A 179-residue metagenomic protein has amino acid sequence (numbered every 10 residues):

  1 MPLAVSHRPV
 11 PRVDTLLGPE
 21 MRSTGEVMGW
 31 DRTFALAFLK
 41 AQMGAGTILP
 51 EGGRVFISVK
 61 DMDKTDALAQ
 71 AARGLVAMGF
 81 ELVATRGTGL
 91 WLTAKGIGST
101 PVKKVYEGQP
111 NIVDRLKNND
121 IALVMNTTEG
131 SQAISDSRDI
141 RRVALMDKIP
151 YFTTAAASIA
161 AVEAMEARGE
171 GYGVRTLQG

Functional and structural regions predicted by a protein language model:
M1-F152, S158-A164, E170-G179: ATP-dependent carboxylate/acyl-activation modules
